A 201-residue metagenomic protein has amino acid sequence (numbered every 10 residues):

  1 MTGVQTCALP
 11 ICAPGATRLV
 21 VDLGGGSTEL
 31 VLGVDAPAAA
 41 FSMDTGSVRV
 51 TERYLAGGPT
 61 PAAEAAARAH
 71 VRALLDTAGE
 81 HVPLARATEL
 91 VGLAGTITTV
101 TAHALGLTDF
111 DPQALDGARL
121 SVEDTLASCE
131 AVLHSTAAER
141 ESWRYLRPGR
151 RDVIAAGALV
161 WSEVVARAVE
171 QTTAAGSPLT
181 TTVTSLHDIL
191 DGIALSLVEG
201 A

Functional and structural regions predicted by a protein language model:
M1-C7: Single conserved hydrophobic/aromatic residue that forms the stacking wall/gate of nucleotide- or nucleobase-binding
A8-T17, L32-A201: Helical "lid/coupling" subdomains associated with nucleotide-phosphate turnover
V21-L23: Catalytic cores of RNA-modifying enzymes
G26-L32: Acidic, divalent-metal-coordinating active-site segment for phosphoryl/phosphodiester hydrolysis, typified by short
